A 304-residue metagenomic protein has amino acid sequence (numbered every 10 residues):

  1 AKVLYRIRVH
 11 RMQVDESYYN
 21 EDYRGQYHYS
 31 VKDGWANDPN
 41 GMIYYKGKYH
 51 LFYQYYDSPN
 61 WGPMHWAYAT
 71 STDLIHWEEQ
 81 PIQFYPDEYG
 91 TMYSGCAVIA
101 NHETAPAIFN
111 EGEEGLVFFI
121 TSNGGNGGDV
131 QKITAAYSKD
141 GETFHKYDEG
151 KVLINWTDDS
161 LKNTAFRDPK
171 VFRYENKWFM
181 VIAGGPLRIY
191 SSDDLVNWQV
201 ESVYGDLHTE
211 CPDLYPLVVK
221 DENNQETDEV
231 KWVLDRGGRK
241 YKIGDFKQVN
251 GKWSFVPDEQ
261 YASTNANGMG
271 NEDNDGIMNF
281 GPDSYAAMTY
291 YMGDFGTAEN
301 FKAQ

Functional and structural regions predicted by a protein language model:
A1-P212, P216-F280, G293-Q304: Beta-rich carbohydrate-recognition and catalytic domains
